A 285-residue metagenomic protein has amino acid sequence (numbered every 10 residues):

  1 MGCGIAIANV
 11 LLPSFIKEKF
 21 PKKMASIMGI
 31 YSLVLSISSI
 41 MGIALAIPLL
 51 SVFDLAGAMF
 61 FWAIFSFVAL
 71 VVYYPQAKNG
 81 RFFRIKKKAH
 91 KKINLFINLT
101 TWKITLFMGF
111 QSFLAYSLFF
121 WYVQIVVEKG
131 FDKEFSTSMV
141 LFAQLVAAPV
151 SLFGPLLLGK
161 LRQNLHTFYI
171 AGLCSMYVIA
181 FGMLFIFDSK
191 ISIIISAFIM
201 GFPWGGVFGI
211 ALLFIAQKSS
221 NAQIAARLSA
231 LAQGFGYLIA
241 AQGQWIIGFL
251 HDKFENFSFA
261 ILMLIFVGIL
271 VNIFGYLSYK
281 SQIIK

Functional and structural regions predicted by a protein language model:
M1-L33: Cytoplasmic helix-loop-helix junction between adjacent transmembrane helices in 12-TM secondary transporters
I7-F20, G206-S220: Intracellular juxtamembrane helix-capping segments at the cytosolic ends of symmetry-related transmembrane helices
K22-K23, I27-K78: Helix-loop-helix hairpin linking two adjacent transmembrane segments in secondary transporters
K78-I104: Juxtamembrane intracellular "pre-TM" segments in multi-pass secondary transporters
L99-L141, L145-S151: Extracytoplasmic gate region of multi-pass secondary transporters
S151-N164: Helix-to-loop junctions at the C-terminal end of transmembrane segments in multipass secondary transporters
N164-A211: C-terminal transmembrane helical hairpin of 12-TM major facilitator-type secondary transporters
K218-F257, L264: A late C-terminal transmembrane helix in Major Facilitator Superfamily
